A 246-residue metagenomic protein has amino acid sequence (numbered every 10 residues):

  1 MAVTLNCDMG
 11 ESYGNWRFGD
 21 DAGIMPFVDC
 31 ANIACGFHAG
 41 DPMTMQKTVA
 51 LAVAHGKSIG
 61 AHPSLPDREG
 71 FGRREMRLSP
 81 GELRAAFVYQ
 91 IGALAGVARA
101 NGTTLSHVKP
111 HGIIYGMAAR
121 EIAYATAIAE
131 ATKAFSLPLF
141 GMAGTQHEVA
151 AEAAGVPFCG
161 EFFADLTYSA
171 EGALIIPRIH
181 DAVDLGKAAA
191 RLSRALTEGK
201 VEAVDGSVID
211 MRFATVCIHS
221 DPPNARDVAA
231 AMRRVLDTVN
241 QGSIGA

Functional and structural regions predicted by a protein language model:
D8, H62, V108, I218: Conserved, mostly hydrophobic/aromatic
Y13-Q46: A short alpha/beta connector and helix-capping loop motif
A22-P26, K47-G60, R99-N101: Acidic (Asp/Glu)-rich catalytic clusters
I33-H38, M117-R120, F135-G144: Catalytic beta/alpha-barrel core
D67-G102, H107: Glycine/small-residue-rich loop that forms an oxyanion/phosphate-binding "nest" at active or ligand-binding sites
E121-A127: Charged helix-capping and loop-helix junction motifs
G144-K200: Active-site rim beta-loop-alpha module in soluble metabolic enzymes
D227-A246: C-terminal domain-boundary segment and adjacent tail
